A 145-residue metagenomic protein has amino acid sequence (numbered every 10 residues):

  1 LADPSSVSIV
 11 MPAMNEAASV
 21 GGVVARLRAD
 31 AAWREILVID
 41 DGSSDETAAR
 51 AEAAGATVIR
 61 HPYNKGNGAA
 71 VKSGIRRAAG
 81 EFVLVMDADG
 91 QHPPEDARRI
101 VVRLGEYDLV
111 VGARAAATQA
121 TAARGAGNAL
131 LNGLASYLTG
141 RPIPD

Functional and structural regions predicted by a protein language model:
S6-S8, E35: Cell-envelope/extracellular polymer assembly enzymes that use nucleotide-activated donors
I9, A13, I39-D41, H61: Conserved sequence signature across two-component system core domains
N15-A29: Short, well-formed alpha-helical segments that are part of the catalytic scaffolds of diverse glycosyltransferases
E16-S19, S43, P93: Donor nucleotide-sugar binding loop of glycosyltransferases
W33-L37, A48-R77: Conserved donor nucleotide-binding strand/loop of the catalytic core
D40-A48, G90: A conserved acidic beta->alpha catalytic loop
Y63-R77, F82, Q91-D145: Acceptor/aglycone-binding surface of glycosyltransferases and processive sugar-polymer synthases
